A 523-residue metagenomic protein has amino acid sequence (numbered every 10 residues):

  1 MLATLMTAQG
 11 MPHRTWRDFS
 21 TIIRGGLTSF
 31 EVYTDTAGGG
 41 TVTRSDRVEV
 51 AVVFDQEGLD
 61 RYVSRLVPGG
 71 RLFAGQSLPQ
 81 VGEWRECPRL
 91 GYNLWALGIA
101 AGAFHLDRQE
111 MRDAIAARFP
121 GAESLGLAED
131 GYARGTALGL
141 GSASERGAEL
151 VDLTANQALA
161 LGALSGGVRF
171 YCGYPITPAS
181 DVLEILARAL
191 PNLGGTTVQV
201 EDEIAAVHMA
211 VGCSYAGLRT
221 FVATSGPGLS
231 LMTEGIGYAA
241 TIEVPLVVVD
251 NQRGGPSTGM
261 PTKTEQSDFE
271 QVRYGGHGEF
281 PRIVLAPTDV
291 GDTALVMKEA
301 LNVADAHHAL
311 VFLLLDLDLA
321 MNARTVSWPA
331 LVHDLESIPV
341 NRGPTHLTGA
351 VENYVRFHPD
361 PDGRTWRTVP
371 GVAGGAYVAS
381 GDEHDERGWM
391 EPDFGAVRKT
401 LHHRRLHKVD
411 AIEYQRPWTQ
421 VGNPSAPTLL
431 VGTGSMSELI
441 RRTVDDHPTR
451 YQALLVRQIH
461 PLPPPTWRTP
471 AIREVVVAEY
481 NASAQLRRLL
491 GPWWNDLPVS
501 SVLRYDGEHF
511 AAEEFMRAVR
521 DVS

Functional and structural regions predicted by a protein language model:
M1, A117-F119, L125-Y274, P281 (+3 more regions): Thiamine diphosphate
M1-A51, G166-E201, T224, S257 (+5 more regions): Anionic-ligand anchoring segments at beta-strand to alpha-helix junctions in alpha/beta enzyme folds, i.e., glycine
M1-G166, F170-C172: Active-site cofactor/cluster-binding pocket
R14, S20-R24, P79-V81, S180 (+8 more regions): Short gly/pro/ser/thr-enriched loop/turn and capping motifs at secondary-structure boundaries
T28-R65, Q199-H208, G212, G217 (+8 more regions): Glycine-rich, anion-gripping cofactor-binding loops and their flanking helix/strand elements in enzyme active sites
S45-V48, F54-L66, D202-I204, V211-G259 (+1 more regions): Phosphate/diphosphate-binding loops
L66-L72, G195, L218, V244 (+2 more regions): A short helix->loop->beta-strand "cap" motif at the edges of active sites that frequently abuts
L153-N156, L164-G166, V296, L301-S523: Flexible, low-complexity linker and terminal segments
